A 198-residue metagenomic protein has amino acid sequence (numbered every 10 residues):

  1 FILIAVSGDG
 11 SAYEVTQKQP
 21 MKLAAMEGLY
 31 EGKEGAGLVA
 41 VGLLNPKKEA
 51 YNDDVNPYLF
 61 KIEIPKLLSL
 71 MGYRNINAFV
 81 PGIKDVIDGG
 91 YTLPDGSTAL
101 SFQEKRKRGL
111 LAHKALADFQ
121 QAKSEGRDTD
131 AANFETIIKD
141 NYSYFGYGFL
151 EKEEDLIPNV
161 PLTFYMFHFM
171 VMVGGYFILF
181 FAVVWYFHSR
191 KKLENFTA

Functional and structural regions predicted by a protein language model:
I2-K107: Aromatic-rich transmembrane-lumenal/periplasmic boundary elements in polytopic membrane proteins
G37-P46, L162-V173: Hydrophobic alpha-helical transmembrane segments
P57, D155, V171-G175: Short, surface-exposed loop/turn motifs that are enriched in glycine and acidic residues and include a nearby proline
I64, T163-M170, L179-V183: A general structural signal for well-ordered alpha-helical packing
L100, R108-L150, V160: Extended, hydrophilic extramembrane loops/domains of integral membrane proteins
Y147-M170: Short, aromatic-rich amphipathic segments at membrane interfaces that lie adjacent to a transmembrane helix or signal
M172-A198: Juxtamembrane interface at the cytosolic side of transmembrane helices
